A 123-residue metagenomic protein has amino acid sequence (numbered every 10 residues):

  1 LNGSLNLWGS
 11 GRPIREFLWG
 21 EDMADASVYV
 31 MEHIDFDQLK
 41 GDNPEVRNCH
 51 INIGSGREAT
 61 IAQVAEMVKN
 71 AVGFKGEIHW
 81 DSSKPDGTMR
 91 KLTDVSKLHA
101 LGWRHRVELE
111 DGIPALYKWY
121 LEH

Functional and structural regions predicted by a protein language model:
L1-H123: C-terminal substrate-binding subdomain of Rossmann-fold SDR/epimerase-dehydratase oxidoreductases
